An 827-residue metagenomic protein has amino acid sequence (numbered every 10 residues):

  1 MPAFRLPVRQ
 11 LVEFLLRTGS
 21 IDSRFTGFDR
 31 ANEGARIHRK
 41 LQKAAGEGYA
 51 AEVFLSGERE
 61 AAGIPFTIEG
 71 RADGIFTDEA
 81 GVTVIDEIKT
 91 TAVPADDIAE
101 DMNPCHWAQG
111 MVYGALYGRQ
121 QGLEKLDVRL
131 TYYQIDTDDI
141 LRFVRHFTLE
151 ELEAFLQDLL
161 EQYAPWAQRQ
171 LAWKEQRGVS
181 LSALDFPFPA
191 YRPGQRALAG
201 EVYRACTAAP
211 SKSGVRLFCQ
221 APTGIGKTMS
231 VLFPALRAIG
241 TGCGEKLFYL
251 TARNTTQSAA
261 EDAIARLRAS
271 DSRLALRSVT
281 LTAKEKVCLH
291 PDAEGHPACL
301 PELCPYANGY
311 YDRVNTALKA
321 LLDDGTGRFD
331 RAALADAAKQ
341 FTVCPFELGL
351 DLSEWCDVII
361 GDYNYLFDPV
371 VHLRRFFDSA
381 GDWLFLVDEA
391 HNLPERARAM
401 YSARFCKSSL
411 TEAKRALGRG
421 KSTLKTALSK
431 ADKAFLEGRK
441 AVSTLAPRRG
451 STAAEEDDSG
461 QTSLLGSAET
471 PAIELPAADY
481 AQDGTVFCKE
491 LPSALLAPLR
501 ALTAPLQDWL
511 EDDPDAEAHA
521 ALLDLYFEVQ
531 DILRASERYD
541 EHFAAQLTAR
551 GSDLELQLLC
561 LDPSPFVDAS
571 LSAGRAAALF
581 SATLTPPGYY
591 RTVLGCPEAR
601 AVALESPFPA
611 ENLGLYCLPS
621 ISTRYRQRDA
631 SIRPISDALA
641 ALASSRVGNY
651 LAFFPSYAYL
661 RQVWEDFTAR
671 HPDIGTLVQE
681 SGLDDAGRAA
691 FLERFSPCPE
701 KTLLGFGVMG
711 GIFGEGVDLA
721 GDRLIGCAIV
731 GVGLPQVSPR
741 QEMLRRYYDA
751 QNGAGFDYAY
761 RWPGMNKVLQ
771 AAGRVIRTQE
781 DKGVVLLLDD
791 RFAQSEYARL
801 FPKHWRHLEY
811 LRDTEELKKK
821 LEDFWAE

Functional and structural regions predicted by a protein language model:
M1-D78, A108: Metal-dependent nuclease catalytic cores that hydrolyze phosphodiester bonds in DNA/RNA, characterized by
G57-A154: Mg2+/Mn2+-dependent nuclease catalytic core
W173-Q220: Conserved pre-motif I regulatory segment
G178, D185, C243-I359, F367 (+5 more regions): A substrate-engagement module of RecA-like helicase motors
V231, R237, S258, F341-V358 (+3 more regions): Signature of the SF2 helicase/ATPase Hel1-core->accessory helical subdomain module
L334-I359, P369-F376, L502-S622, A630-I632 (+3 more regions): A contiguous, basic/glycine-rich beta-loop/short-helix subdomain that forms a polymer-engagement track
P619-A630, S681-F792: Conserved RecA-like P-loop NTPase helicase motor core
P655-E680: Conserved helicase motor "Helicase C" RecA-like lobe of SF1/SF2 P-loop NTPases
